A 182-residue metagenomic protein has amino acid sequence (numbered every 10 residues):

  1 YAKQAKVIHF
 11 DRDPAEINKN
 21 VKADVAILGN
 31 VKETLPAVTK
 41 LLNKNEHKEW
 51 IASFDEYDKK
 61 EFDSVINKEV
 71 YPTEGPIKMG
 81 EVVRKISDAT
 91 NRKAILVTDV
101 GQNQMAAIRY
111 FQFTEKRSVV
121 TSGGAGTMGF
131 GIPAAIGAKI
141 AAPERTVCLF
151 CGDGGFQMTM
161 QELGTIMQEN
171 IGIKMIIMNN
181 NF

Functional and structural regions predicted by a protein language model:
Y1-F54: Glycine-rich, acidic loop regions that bind phosphate or pyrophosphate groups
A2, N43, N91, A142-P143: Short conserved AdoMet
H9, V97, F150-C151: Generic enzyme active-site microenvironment
F10, D99, M158: Replace "coordinates the UDP/GDP/TDP-sugar" with "coordinates nucleotide-activated sugar donors
I17-L28, K32-V38, A106-F182: Thiamine diphosphate
D58-A138: Active-site diphosphate/adenylate-binding microenvironment
